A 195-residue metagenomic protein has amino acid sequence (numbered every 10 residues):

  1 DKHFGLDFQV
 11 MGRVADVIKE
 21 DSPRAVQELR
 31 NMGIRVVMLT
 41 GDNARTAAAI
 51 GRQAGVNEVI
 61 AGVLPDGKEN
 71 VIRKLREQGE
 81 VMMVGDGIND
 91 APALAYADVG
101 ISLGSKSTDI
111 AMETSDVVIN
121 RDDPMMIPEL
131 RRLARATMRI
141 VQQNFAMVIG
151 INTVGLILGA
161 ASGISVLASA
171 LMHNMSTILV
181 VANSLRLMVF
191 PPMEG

Functional and structural regions predicted by a protein language model:
F4-Q143: Conserved ATP-binding TGD loop and adjacent catalytic N/P-domain core of P-type ATPases
S115, N120-G195: Membrane-embedded transport module
